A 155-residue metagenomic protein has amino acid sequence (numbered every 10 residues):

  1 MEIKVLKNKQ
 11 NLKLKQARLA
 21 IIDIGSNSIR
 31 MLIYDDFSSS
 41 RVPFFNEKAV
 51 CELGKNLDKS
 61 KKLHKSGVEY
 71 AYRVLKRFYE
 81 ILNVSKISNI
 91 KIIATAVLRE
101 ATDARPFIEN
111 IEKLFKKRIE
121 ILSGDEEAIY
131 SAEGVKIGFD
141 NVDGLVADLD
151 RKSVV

Functional and structural regions predicted by a protein language model:
M1-I24, L32-L149: Nucleotide/phosphate-binding catalytic cleft detector across ATP-hydrolyzing and phosphate-transferring enzymes
N27: Primarily the dimerization/phosphotransfer
V154-V155: Conserved small/polar residues in nucleotide/adenosyl-binding loops
